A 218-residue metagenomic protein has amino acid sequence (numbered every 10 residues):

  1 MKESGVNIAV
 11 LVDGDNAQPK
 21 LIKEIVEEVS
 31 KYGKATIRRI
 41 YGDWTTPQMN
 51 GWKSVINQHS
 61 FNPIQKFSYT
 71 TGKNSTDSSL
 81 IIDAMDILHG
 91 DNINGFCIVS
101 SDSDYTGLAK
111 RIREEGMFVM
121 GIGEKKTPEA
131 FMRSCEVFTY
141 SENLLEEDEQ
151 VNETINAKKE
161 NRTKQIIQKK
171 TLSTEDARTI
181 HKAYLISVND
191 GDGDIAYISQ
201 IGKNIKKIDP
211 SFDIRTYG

Functional and structural regions predicted by a protein language model:
M1-D83, L88-H89, K110, F118: Domain-level signal for Mg2+-assisted phosphodiester chemistry and nucleotide/NA-binding surfaces in nucleic-acid
I8, N94, E136: Conserved acidic residues
D13, I40, A84, I98 (+3 more regions): A residue-level signal for conserved active-site and pocket-lining positions in enzyme catalytic cores
G14, S68-Y69, S101, E124-K125 (+1 more regions): Short, ordered loop/turn segments at secondary-structure junctions
P19-K23, M49, S78, T106 (+4 more regions): Amphipathic alpha-helical transducer elements in NTP-driven molecular machines
Y41, N94-S101, L108, I112 (+1 more regions): Acidic beta-strand-to-loop metal/phosphate-binding motif
K110-V151: Intrinsically disordered, low-complexity glycine/proline-rich and charged
K125, T154-G218: N-terminal regulatory modules in eukaryotic regulatory proteins
